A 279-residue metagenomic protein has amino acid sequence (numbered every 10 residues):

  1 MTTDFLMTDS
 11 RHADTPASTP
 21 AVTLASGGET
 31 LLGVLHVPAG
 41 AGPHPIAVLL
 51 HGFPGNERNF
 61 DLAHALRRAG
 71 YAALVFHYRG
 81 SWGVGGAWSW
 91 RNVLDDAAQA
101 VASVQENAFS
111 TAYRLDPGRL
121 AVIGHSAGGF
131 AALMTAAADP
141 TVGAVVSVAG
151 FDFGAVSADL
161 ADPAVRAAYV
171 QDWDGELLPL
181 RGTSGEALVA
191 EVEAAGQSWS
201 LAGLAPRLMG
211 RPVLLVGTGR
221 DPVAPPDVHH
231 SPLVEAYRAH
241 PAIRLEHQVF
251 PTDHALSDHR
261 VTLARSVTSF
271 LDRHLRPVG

Functional and structural regions predicted by a protein language model:
M1-A41: N-terminal cap/lid segment of alpha/beta-hydrolase-fold proteins
P43-G52: Short beta-strand element of the alpha/beta-hydrolase
G52-A65: The serine-hydrolase catalytic nucleophile loop
L66-G85: Conserved alpha/beta-hydrolase
W88-Y113: Alpha/beta-hydrolase active-site loop
S110-S126: Alpha/beta-hydrolase fold nucleophile elbow
G129-D139: Short glycine-enriched nucleophile-adjacent loop and the immediately C-terminal alpha-helix near the catalytic center
G143-A144, V148-R244, Q248, A255-A264 (+2 more regions): The alpha/beta-hydrolase serine catalytic core
